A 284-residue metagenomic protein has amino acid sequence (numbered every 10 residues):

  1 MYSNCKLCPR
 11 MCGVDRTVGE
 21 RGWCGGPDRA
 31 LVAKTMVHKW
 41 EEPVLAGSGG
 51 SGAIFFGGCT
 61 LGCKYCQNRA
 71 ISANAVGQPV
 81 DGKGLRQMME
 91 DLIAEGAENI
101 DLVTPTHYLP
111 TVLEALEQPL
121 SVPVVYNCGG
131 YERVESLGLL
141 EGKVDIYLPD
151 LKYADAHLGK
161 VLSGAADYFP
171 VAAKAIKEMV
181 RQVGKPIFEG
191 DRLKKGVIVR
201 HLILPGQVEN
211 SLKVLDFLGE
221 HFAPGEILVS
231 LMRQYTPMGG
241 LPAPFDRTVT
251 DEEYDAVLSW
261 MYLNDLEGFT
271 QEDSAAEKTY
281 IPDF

Functional and structural regions predicted by a protein language model:
M1-E20, K185-F284: Auxiliary Fe-S-binding modules of radical SAM enzymes
C24-Y147, D155-A156: Conserved Radical SAM active-site core
G52, I100, V124-Y126, Y147-P149 (+3 more regions): Hydrophobic faces of well-ordered beta-strands that scaffold small-molecule active sites in alpha/beta enzyme cores
S72, L109, Y131-R133, L151-F169 (+3 more regions): Conserved radical SAM core fold
L85, V112, L137, A172 (+4 more regions): Aromatic/hydrophobic pocket-lining residues that form the small-molecule binding cavity in soluble enzyme cores
A115-P123, K174-Q182, D251-S259: Alpha-helix-loop-beta-strand connector modules within alpha/beta enzyme cores
L116-E117, L140-E141, S163-A166, P282-F284: Short low-complexity, flexible loop/linker segments enriched in glycine and/or proline with clustered acidic
G159-G190: Anionic-ligand binding region
